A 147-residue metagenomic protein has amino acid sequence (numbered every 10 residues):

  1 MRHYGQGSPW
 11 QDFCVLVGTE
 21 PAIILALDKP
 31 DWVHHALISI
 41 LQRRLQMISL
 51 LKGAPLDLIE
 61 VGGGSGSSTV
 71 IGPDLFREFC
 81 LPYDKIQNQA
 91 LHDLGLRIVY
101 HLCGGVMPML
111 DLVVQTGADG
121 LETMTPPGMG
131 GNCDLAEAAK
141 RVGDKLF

Functional and structural regions predicted by a protein language model:
M1-F147: Active-site loop segments of alpha/beta catalytic cores
